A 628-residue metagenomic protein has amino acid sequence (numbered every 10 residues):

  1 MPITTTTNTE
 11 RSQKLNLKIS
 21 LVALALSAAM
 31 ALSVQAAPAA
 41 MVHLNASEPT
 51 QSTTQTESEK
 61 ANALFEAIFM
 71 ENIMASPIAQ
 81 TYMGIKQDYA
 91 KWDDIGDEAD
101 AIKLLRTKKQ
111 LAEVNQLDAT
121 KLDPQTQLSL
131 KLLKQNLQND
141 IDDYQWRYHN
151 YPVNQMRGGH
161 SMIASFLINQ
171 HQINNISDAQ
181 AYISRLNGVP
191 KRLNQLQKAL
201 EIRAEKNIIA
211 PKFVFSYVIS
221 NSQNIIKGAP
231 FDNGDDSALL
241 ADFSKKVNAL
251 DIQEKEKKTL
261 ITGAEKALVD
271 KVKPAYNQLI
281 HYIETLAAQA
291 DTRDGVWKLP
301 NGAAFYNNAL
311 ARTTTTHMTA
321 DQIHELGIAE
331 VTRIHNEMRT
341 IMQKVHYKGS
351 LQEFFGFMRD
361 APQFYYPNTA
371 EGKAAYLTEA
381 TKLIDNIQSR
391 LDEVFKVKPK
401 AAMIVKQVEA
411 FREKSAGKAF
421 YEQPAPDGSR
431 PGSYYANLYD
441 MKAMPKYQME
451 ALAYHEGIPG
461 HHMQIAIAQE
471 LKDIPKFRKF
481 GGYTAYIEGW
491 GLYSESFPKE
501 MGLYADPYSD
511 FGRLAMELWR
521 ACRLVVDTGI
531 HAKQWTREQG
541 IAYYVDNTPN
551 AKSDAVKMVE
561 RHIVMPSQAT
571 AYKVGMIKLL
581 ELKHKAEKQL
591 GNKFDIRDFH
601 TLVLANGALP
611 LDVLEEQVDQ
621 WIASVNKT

Functional and structural regions predicted by a protein language model:
M1-A37: Gram-negative bacterial Sec-dependent N-terminal signal peptides
A37-T628: N-terminal maturation segment of proteins
